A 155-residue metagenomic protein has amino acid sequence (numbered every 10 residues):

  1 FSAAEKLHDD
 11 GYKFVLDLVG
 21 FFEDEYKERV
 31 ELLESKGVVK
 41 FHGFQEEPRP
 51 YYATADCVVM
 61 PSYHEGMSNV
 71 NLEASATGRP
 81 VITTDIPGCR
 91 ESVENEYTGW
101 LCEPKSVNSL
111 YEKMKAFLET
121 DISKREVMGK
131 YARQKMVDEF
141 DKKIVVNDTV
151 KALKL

Functional and structural regions predicted by a protein language model:
K6, D10-V38, H42: Short, structured helix-loop element that forms part of the nucleotide-activated donor/catalytic region
F44, Y63: Aromatic "clamp/platform" in nucleotide-sugar-dependent glycosyltransferases that forms part of the donor/acceptor
E46-A55, A76, R90, E94: Short acidic alpha-helix that forms the nucleotide-activated donor recognition element in Leloir-type transferases
V58-V59, A74: A short hydrophobic beta-strand element within the catalytic core of glycosyltransferases that build diverse glycans
S68-N71, C89: Short glycine/serine-rich donor-binding loops of glycosyltransferases
P80-T83, V93: Short hydrophobic beta-strand element within catalytic cores of glycosyltransferases and related nucleotide-activated
N95-E96, W100-V107, A116-I122: Conserved acidic donor-binding segment of nucleotide-sugar-dependent glycosyltransferases
A116, S123-E139, V145-K151: A short, well-ordered alpha-helix in the C-terminal region of glycosyltransferases
